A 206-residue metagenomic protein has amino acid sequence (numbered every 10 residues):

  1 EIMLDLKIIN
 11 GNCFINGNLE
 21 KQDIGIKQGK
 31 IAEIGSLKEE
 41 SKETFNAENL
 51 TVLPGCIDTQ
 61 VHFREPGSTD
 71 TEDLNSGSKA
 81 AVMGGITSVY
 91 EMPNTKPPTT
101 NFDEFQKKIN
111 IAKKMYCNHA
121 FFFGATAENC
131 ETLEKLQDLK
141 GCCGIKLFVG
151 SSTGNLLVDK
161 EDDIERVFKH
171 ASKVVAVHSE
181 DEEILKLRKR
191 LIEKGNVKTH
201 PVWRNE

Functional and structural regions predicted by a protein language model:
E1-E40: N-terminal metal-binding scaffold of metallo-dependent hydrolase/deaminase domains
G11, G29, N49, Q60 (+5 more regions): Divalent metal-coordination and catalytic microenvironments
L37-V52: Active-site metal-binding motif and surrounding structural segment of the metallo-beta-lactamase
L50-K114: Metal-associated gating/positioning segment near the N- to mid-region
G55-V61, V89-E91, H119-F123, C143-L147 (+1 more regions): Hydrophobic faces of well-ordered beta-strands that scaffold small-molecule active sites in alpha/beta enzyme cores
G84-I86, I109-Y116, E182-E206: Active-site gating loops and adjacent loop-to-helix segments of metal-dependent hydrolytic enzymes
F102-C117, R166-V177: Alpha-helix-loop-beta-strand connector modules within alpha/beta enzyme cores
K113, N118-R166: Active-site gating/metal-coordination segments in enzymes
